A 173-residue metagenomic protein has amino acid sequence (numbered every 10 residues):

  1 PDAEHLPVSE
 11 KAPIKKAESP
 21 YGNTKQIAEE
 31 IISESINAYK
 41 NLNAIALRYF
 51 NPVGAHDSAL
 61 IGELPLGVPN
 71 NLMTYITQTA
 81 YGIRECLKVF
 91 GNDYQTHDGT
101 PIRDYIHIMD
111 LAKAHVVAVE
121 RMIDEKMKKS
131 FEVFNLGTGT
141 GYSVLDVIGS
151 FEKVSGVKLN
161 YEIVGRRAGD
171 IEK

Functional and structural regions predicted by a protein language model:
P1, Y21, S35-I36, A44 (+6 more regions): Broad hydrophobic/π-residue packing in well-ordered secondary structure
D2-N51, L60-N71: Catalytic helix-loop patch of NAD(P)-dependent Rossmann-fold dehydrogenases
E4-H5, H56-I61, P101-I102, I148: Short aromatic-enriched loop/helix-cap "lid" or pocket-rim segments at secondary-structure transitions that line
S9, L72-K173: C-terminal substrate-binding subdomain of Rossmann-fold SDR/epimerase-dehydratase oxidoreductases
K25, G54-D57, A118-E125: Short regulatory "switch" loops immediately downstream of catalytic or recognition motifs within protein catalytic
V53-H56, T140-Y142: Feature marks short, surface-exposed loop/turn motifs that line or immediately flank catalytic pockets and channel
H56-P69, I76-T79, E85: Hydrophobic, Gly/Ser/Ala-rich alpha-helical and linker tracts in large acyl-processing enzymes of secondary/lipid
